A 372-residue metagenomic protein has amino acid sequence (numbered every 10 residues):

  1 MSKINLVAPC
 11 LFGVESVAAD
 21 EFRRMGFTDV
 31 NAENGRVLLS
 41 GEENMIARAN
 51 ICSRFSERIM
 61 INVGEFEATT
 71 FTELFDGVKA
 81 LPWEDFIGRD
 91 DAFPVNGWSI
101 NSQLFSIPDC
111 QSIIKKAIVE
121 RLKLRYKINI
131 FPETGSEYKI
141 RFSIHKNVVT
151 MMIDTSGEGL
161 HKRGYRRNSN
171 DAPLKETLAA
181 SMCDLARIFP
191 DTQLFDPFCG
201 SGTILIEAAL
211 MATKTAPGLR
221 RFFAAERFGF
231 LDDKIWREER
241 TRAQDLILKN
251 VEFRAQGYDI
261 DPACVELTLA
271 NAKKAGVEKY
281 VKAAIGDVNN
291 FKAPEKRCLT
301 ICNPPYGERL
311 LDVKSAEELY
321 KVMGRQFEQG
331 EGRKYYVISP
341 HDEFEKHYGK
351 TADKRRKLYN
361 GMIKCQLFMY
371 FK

Functional and structural regions predicted by a protein language model:
S2-S136: Non-catalytic nucleic-acid substrate-recognition regions in nucleic-acid-modifying enzymes
C10, D259, S339: Short beta-strand/turn micro-motifs composed of small residues that flank or help shape donor/cofactor-binding pockets
I100-Q103, G159, P305-R309: A short, flexible beta-alpha/helix-coil linker loop
I140-S156, F368: C-terminal edge-of-domain segments
M151-L185: SAM-dependent Rossmann-like transferase core, predominantly class I methyltransferases with a strong bias toward
L174-A293, E308-R309, S315: Conserved S-adenosyl-L-methionine
D287-K372: C-terminal catalytic and target-recognition region of SAM-dependent MTase-like enzymes, primarily methyltransferases
